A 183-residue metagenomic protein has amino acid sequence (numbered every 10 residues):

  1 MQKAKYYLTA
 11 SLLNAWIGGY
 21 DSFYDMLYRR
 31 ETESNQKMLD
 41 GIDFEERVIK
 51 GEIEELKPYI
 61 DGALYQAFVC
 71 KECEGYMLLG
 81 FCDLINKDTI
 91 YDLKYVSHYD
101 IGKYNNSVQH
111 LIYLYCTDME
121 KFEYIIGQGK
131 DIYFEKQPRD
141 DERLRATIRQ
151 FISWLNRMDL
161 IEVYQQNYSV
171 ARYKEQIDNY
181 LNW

Functional and structural regions predicted by a protein language model:
M1-N86, Q128, S169, I177-W183: Metal-dependent nuclease catalytic cores that hydrolyze phosphodiester bonds in DNA/RNA, characterized by
A67-V163: Mg2+/Mn2+-dependent nuclease catalytic core
R149-W183: Non-catalytic C-terminal interaction segments of nucleic acid-processing enzymes
